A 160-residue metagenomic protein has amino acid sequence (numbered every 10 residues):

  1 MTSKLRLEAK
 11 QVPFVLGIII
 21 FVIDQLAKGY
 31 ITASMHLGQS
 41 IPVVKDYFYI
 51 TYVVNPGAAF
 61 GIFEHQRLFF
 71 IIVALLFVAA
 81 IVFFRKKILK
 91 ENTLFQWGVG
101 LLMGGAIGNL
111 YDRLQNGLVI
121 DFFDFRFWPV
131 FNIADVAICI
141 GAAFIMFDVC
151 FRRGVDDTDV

Functional and structural regions predicted by a protein language model:
M1-V160: Alpha-helical transmembrane bundles and membrane-interface segments of multipass inner-membrane proteins
